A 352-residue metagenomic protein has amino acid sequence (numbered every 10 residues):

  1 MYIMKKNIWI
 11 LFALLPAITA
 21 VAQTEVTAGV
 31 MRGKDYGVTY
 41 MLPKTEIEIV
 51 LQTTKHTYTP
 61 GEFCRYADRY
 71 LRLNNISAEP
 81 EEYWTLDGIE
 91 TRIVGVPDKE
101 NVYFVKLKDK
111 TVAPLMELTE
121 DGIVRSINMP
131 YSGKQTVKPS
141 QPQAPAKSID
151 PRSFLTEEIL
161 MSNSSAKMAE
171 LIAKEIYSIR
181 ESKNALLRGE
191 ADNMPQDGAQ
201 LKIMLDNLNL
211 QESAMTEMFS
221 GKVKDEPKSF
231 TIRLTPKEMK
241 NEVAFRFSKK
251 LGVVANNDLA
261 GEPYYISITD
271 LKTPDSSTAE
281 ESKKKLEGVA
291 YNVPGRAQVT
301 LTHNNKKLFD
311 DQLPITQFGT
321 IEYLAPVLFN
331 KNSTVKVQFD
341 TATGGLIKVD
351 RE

Functional and structural regions predicted by a protein language model:
M1-K5: N-terminal secretory signal peptides that target proteins for export/translocation
N7-A17: Sec-dependent N-terminal signal peptides
I18-A22: Sec/Tat signal peptide C-region and signal peptidase I cleavage site
Q23-E352: N-terminal amphipathic/basic membrane-interacting segments and domains, especially the gasdermin N-terminal
